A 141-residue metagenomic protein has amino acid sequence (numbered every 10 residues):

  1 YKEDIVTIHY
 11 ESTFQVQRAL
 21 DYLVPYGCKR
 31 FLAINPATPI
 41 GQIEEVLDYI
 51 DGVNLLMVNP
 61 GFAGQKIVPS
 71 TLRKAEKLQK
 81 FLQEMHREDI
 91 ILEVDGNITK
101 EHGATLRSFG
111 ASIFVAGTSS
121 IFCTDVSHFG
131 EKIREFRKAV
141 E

Functional and structural regions predicted by a protein language model:
Y1-I91: Conserved anion-binding
K2, G110, G117: Active-site-proximal glycine-rich helix-loop-beta segment
Q17, V68, A104, V126-G130: Conserved strand-to-helix beginnings and helix N-cap segments that scaffold or border functional pockets
T38-I50, G96-F114: Catalytic cores of alpha/beta
V53, L78, D95, L106 (+2 more regions): Conserved, mostly hydrophobic/aromatic
P60-G61, N97-E101, S120-I121: Short Gly/Pro-enriched loop/turn and capping motifs at secondary-structure junctions
R107, I121-E141: C-terminal helical cap(s) of enzyme catalytic domains, especially alpha/beta-barrels
